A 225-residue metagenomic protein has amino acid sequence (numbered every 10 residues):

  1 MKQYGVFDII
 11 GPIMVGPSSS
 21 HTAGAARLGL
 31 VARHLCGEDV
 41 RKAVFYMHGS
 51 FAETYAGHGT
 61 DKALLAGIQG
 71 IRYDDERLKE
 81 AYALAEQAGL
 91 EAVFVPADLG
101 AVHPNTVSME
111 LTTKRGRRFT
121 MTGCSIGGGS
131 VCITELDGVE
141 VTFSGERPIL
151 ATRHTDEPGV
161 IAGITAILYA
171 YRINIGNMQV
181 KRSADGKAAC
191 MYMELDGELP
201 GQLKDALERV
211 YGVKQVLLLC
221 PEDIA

Functional and structural regions predicted by a protein language model:
M1-V6, G37-K42: Acidic-glycine-rich active-site phosphate/pyrophosphate-binding loop
D8-I9, R27-L35, A63, G67 (+6 more regions): Alpha-helical scaffold segments in soluble metabolic enzymes
G11-G29: Conserved phosphate/anionic-ligand binding catalytic regions in large, soluble enzymes, centered on
V15, V31-E38, Q69-Y73, Q87-E91 (+4 more regions): Generic secondary-structure signature for well-ordered alpha-helical cores
V44, H48-Q87: A structural-propensity feature for long, helix-poor, extended segments
T54-K62, P104, C190-G197: Short glycine/threonine-rich loop-to-helix capping motif typified by GTGT followed within a few residues by an Asp-Pro
E86, E91-M121: C-terminal edge-of-domain segments
F94-A97, M121-A225: A conserved regulatory-domain signal marking ACT and ACT-like small-molecule sensing domains and adjacent regulatory
